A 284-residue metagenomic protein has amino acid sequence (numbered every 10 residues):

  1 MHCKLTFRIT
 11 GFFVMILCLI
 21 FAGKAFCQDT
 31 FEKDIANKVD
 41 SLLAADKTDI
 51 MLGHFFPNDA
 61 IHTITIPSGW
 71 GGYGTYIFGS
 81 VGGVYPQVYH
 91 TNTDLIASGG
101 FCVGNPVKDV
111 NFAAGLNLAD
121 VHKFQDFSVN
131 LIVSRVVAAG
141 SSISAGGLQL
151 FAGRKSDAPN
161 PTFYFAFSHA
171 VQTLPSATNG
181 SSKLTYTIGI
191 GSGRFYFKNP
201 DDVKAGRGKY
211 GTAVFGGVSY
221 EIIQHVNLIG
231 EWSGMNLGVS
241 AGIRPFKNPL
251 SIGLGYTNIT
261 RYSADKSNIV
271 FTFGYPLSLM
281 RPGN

Functional and structural regions predicted by a protein language model:
H2-F12: Bacterial N-terminal signal peptides that target proteins for export
G11-F21: Bacterial N-terminal signal peptides
F21-C27: Sec/Tat signal peptide C-region and signal peptidase I cleavage site
Q28-R154, A158-P159, Q172-L174, A241-I243: Transmembrane beta-barrel domains of Gram-negative outer membranes and organellar outer membranes
G74-P86, D109-D120, I143-F151, L184-G193 (+2 more regions): Transmembrane beta-strand segments that form the barrel wall of outer-membrane beta-barrel proteins
T93-V107, D126-A139, P161-L174, I188 (+4 more regions): Feature captures outer-membrane beta-barrel proteins of Gram-negative bacteria and organelles
R154-S156, F195-N199, R261-K266, P282: Outer-membrane beta-barrel proteins
K183-V214: Glycine-rich phosphate-binding "P-loop"
